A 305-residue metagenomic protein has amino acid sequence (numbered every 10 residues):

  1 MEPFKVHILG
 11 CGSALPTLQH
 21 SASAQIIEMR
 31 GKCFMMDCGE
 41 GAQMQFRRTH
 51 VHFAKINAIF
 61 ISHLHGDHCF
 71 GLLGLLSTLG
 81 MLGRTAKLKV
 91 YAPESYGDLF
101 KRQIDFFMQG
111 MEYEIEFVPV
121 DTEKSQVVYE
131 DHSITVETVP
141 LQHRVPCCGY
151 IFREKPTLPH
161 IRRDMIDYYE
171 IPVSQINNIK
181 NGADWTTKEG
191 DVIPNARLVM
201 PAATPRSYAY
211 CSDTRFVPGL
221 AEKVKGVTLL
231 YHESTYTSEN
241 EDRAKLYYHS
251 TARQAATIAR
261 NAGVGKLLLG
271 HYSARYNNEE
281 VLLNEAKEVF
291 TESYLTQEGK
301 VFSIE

Functional and structural regions predicted by a protein language model:
M1-T49, T85-K87, Y150-F152, P159 (+2 more regions): Conserved beta-strand hairpin/beta-sheet module of binuclear metal-dependent hydrolase folds, prominently
H7, Y91, E116-D121, E137-V139 (+1 more regions): General small-molecule cofactor/ligand-binding pocket signal
R30, I56, L82-K87, N261-L268: Short, surface-exposed connector motifs at secondary-structure boundaries
M36-G39, I56-L64, P93, Y208-T214 (+3 more regions): Active-site neighborhood of phospho(di)ester-bond hydrolases with catalytic His/Asp-centered motifs
E40-Y91, P119-D121: Active-site metal-binding motif and surrounding structural segment of the metallo-beta-lactamase
G71-T78, N277-E285: Metal-dependent catalytic neighborhoods of phosphoester/phosphodiester hydrolases
R84-L88, E94-D121: Active-site neighborhood of divalent metal-dependent phosphoester bond hydrolases
D121-L269, N278-N284, V289, E305: Metal-dependent phosphodiesterase/nuclease catalytic metal-binding core
